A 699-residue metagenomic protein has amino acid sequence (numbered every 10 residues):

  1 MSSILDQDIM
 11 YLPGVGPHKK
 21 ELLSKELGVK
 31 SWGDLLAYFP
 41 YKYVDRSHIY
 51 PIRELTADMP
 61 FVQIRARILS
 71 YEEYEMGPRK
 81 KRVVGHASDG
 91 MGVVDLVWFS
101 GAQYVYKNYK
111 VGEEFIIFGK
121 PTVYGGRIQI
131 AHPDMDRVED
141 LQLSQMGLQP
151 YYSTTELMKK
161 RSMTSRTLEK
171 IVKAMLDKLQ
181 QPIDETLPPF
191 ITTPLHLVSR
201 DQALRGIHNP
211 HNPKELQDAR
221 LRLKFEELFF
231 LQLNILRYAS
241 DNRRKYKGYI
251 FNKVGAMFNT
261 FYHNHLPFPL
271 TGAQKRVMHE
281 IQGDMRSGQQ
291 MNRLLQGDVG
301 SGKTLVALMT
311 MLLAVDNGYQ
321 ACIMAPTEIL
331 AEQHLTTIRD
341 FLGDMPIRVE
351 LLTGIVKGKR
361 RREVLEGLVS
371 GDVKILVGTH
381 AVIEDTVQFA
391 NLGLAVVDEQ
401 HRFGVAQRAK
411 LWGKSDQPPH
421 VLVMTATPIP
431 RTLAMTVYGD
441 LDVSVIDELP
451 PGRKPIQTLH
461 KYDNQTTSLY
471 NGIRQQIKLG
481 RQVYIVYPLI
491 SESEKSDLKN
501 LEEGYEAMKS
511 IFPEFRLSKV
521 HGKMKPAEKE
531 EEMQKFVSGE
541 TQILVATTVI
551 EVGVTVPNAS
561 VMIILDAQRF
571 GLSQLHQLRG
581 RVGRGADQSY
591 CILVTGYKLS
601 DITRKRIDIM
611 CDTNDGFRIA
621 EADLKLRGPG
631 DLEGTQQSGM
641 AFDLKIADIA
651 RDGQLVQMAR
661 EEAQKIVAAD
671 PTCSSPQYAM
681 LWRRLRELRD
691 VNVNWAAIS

Functional and structural regions predicted by a protein language model:
Y38-I68: OB-fold nucleic-acid-binding modules
R67, K120-P121, N234, A567 (+1 more regions): Short, surface-exposed secondary-structure boundary micro-motifs
Y74-H265, A669: Upstream accessory/linker segments immediately N-terminal to the RecA-like ATPase cores of bacterial MutS and a subset
F268-M278: N-terminal pre-Walker A segment at the start of P-loop NTPase domains
H279, S287-I609, T672: Inter-lobe coupling/hinge segments of SF2-like helicase ATPases
M533-I543, I550-P557, M562-L565, G580 (+3 more regions): Accessory helical-bundle/CTD segments and flexible terminal tails appended to RecA-like ATPase motors
